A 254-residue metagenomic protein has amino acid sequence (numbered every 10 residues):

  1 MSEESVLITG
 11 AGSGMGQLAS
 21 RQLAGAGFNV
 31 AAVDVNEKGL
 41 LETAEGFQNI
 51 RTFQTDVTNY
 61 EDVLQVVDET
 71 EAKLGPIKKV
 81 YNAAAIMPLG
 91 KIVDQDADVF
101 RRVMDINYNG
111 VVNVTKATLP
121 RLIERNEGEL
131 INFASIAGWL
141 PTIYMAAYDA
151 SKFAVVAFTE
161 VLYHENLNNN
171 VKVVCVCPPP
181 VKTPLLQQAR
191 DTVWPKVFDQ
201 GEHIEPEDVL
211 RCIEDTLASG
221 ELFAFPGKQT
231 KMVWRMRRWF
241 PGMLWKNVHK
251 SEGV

Functional and structural regions predicted by a protein language model:
G12-G14: Conserved glycine-rich cofactor-binding loop
T55-Q65, A97: The beta1-alpha1 cofactor-binding region of Rossmann-like NAD(H)/NADP(H)-dependent oxidoreductases
K91-I92, D96-R102: Substrate-binding pocket helix/loop in short-chain dehydrogenase/reductase
T115, S151: Active-site helix of classical SDR
S135: Residue(s) in the substrate-gating loop at a strand-loop-helix junction that position the organic substrate next
L140, V161-K172: Active-site-adjacent segment of SDR/Rossmann-fold oxidoreductases
C175, K196-K231: C-terminal helical subdomain
